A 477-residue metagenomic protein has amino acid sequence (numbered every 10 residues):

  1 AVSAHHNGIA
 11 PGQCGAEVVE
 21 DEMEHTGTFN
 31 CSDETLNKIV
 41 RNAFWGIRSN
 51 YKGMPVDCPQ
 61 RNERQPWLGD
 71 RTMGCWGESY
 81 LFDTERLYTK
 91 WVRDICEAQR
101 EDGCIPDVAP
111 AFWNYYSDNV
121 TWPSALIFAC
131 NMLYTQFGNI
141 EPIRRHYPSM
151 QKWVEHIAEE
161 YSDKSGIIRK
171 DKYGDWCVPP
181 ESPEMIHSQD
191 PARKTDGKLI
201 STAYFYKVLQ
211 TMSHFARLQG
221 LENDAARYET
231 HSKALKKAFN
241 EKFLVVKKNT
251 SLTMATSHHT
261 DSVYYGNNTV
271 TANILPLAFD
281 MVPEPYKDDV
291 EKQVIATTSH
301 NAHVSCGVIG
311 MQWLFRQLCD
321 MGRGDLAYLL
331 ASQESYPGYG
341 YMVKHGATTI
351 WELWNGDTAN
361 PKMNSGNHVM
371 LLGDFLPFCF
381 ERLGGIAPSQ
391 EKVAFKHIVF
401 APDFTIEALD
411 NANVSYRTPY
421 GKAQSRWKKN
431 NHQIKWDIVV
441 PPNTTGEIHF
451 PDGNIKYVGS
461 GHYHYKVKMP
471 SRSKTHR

Functional and structural regions predicted by a protein language model:
A1-A4, H476: Short, aromatic- and glycine-rich surface loops/edge beta-strands on solvent-exposed regions
H5-N42, R48-Y51, P55-D107, T135-S201 (+4 more regions): Active-site acid/base region of carbohydrate-active enzymes
W67-S79, E85-K90, N119-M132, K198-H214 (+4 more regions): Well-ordered alpha-helical segments within folded domains of soluble proteins
L81-T89, N139, M281-D289, M321-D325 (+1 more regions): Short helix-capping/linker segments at secondary-structure and domain boundaries
R100, G138, S162, R217 (+10 more regions): Hydrophobic alpha-helix feature that most strongly marks membrane-spanning transmembrane helices and their immediate
F112-Y115, W176-G197, T256-S262, V294-H303 (+4 more regions): Short beta-alpha connecting loops at secondary-structure transitions that line or flank enzyme active sites
T230, D325-R477: Non-catalytic C-terminal accessory modules of carbohydrate-active enzymes
Y264-D357, P361-S365: Extracellular polysaccharide-recognition and catalytic grooves
